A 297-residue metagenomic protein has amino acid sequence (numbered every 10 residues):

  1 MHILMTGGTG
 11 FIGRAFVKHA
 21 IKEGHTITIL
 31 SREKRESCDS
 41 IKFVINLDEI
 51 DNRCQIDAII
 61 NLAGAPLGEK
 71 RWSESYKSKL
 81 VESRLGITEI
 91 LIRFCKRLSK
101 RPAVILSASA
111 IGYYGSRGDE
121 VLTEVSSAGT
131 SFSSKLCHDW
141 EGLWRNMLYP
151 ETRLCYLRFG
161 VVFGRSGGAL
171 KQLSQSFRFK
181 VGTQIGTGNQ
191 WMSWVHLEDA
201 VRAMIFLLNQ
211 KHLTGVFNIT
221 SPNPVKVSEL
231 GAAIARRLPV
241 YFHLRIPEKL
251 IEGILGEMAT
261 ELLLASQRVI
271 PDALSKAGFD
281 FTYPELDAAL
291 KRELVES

Functional and structural regions predicted by a protein language model:
I3-E23: N-terminal Rossmann NAD(P)H-binding glycine-rich loop of SDR-like oxidoreductase domains
R35-E36, I41-I90: NAD(P)H-binding glycine-rich loop region in Rossmannoid oxidoreductase-like domains and their noncatalytic homologs
E89-S131: Conserved Rossmann-fold NAD(P)-dependent oxidoreductase catalytic core, especially the SDR/UDP-sugar
S109, G142-R165: Conserved beta-loop-beta element that borders a ligand/cofactor-binding pocket
P150-T152, F163-Q172, L207-F217: Glycine/proline-rich active-site loop of Rossmann-fold NAD(P)-dependent oxidoreductases
Q172-V195, D199, A203: A conserved pocket-lining segment of Rossmann-fold NAD(P)-dependent short-chain dehydrogenase/reductase
Q210-E257, K291: Mid/C-terminal beta-alpha module of Rossmann-like enzyme folds, strongest in SDR-family dehydrogenases/epimerases
E261-S297: C-terminal amphipathic/interface module of NAD(P)-dependent oxidoreductases and related NAD-binding regulators
